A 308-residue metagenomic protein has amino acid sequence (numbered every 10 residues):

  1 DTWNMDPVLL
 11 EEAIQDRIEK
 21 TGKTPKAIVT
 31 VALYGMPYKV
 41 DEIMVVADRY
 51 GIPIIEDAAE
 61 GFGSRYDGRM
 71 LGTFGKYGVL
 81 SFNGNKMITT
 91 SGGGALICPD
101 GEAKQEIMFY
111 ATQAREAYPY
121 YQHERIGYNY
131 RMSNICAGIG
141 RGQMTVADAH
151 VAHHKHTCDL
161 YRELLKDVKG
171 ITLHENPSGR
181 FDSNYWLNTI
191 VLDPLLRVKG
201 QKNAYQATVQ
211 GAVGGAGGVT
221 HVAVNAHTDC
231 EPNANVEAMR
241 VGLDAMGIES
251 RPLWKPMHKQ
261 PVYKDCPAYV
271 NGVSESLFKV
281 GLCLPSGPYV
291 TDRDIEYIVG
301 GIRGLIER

Functional and structural regions predicted by a protein language model:
D1, G61, P256-H258: Conserved beta-strand edge residues that scaffold enzyme active sites
W3-T90, A95-I97: Active-site phosphate-binding strand-loop segment of PLP-dependent enzymes
V8-K23, A27-V31, M36, V40-E42 (+2 more regions): PLP-dependent aminotransferase class I/II
